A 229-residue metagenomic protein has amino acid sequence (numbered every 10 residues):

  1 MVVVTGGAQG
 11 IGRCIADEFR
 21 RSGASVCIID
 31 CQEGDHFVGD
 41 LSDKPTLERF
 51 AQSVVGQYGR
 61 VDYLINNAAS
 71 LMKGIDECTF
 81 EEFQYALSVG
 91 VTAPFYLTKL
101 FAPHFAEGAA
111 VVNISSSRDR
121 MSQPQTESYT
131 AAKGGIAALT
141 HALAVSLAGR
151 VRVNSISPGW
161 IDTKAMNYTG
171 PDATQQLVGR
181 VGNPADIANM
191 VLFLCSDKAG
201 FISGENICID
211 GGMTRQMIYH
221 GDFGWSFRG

Functional and structural regions predicted by a protein language model:
M1-V26: Canonical Rossmann dinucleotide-binding motif of NAD(H)/NADP(H)-dependent dehydrogenases/reductases, specifically
N67-M72, G212: Conserved NAD(P)H cofactor-binding loop of Rossmann-fold oxidoreductase domains
G74-L87, D172: Substrate-binding pocket helix/loop in short-chain dehydrogenase/reductase
T98, A132, T140: Active-site helix of classical SDR
P103, A144-G149, G200: Alpha-helical segment proximal to the catalytic Tyr-Lys
S155, P171-I202, I209-G211: C-terminal helical subdomain
S203-G229: Short C-terminal tail/terminal secondary-structure segment of NAD(P)H-dependent dehydrogenase/reductase domains
